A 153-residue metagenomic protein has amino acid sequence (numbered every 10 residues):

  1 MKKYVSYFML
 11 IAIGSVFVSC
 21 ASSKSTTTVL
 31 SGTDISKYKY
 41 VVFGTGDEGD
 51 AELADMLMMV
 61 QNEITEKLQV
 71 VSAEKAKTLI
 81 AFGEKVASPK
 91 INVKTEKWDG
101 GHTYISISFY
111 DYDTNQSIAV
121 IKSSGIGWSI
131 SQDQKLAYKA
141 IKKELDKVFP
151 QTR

Functional and structural regions predicted by a protein language model:
M1-F8: Bacterial N-terminal signal peptides that target proteins for export
Y4, V16-K67, Q151-R153: A structural "domain/chain start" motif
F8-V16: Bacterial N-terminal signal peptides
A21-T33, Q116-R153: C-terminal/domain-edge helix-coil "capping" segments
V42-G44, A81, Y104-S108, V120: Soluble periplasmic/extracytoplasmic beta-strand elements of cell-envelope proteins
G49-L57, W98-T103, G127-Y138: Solvent-exposed, acidic/flexible segments
V71-G100, I105-S106: A short, hydrophobic beta-strand-centered structural micro-motif
